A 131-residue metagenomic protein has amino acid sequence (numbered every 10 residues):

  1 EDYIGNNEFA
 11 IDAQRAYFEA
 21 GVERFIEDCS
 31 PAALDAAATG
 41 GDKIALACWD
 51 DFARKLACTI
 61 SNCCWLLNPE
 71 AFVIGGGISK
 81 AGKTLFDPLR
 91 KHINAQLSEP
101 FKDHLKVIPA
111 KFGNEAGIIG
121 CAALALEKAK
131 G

Functional and structural regions predicted by a protein language model:
E1-G131: ATP-binding/phosphotransfer module of carbohydrate and carboxylate kinases, centering on a glycine-rich
